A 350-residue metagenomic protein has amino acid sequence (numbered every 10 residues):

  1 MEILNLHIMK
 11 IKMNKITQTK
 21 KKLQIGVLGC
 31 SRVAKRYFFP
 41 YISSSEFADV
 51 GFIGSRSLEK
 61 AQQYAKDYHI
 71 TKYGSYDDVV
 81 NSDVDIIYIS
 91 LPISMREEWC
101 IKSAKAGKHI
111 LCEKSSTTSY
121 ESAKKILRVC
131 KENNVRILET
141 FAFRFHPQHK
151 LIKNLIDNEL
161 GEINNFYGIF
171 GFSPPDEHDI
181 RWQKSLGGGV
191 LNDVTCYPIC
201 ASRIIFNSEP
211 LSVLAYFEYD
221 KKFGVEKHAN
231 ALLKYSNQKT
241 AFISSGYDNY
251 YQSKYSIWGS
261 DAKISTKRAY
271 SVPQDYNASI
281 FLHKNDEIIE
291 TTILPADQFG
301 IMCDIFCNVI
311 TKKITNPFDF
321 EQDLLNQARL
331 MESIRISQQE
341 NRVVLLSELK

Functional and structural regions predicted by a protein language model:
I3-K22, D78, I86-I89, S236 (+2 more regions): C-terminal helix-rich "cap/oligomerization" subdomain common to oxidoreductases
L4-Y68, C307: N-terminal Rossmann-like dinucleotide-binding module
N5-I11, C200-P273, C303-I314: Contiguous beta-strand/loop segments that form the cofactor/metal-binding neighborhood of enzyme cores
V33, R56-S57, Q274, E290-D304: Active-site loop of classical SDR/Rossmann-like NAD(P)-dependent oxidoreductases, centered on the catalytic Tyr-X3-Lys
A34, C112-E113, I137-E139, T266: Hydrophobic residues in well-ordered beta-strands that form the structural core
Y68-V129: Beta-loop-alpha module in the N-terminal Rossmann-like domain of NAD(P)-dependent dehydrogenases, especially those
K125-A142, G161-N165: Rossmann-fold dehydrogenase core element
F143-K222, N341: Predominantly a Rossmann-like dinucleotide-binding segment in NAD(P)-dependent oxidoreductases
